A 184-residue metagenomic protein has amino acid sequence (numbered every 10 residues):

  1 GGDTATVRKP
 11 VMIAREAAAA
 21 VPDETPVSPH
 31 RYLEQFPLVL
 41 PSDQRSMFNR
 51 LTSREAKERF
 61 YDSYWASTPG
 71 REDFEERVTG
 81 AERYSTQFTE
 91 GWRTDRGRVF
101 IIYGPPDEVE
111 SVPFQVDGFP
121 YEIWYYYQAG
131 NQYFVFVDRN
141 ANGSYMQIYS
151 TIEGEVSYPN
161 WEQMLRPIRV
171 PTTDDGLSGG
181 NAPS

Functional and structural regions predicted by a protein language model:
G1-D3: Short, aromatic- and glycine-rich surface loops/edge beta-strands on solvent-exposed regions
A5-S184: Residues within mature, well-folded domains
